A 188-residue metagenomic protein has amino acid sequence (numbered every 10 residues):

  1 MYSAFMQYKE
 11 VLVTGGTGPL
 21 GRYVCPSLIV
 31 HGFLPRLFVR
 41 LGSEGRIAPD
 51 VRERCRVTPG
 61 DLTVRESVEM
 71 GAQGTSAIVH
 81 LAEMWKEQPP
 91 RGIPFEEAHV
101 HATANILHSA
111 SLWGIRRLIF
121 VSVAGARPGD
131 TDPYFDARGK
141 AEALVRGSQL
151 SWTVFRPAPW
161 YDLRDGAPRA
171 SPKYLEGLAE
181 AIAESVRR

Functional and structural regions predicted by a protein language model:
Y8-F33: N-terminal Rossmann NAD(P)H-binding glycine-rich loop of SDR-like oxidoreductase domains
E10, S76-A77, R117: Structural motif
F33-L41: Conserved glycine-rich Rossmann-like NAD(P)H-binding loop of the short-chain dehydrogenase/reductase
L34, G92-Q149, T153-R156: Conserved Rossmann-fold NAD(P)-dependent oxidoreductase catalytic core, especially the SDR/UDP-sugar
S43, E53-H101, N105, S109 (+1 more regions): NAD(P)H-binding glycine-rich loop region in Rossmannoid oxidoreductase-like domains and their noncatalytic homologs
G129-P133, T153-L175: Flexible, glycine-rich beta-alpha linker
R169-R187: Substrate-positioning beta->alpha
